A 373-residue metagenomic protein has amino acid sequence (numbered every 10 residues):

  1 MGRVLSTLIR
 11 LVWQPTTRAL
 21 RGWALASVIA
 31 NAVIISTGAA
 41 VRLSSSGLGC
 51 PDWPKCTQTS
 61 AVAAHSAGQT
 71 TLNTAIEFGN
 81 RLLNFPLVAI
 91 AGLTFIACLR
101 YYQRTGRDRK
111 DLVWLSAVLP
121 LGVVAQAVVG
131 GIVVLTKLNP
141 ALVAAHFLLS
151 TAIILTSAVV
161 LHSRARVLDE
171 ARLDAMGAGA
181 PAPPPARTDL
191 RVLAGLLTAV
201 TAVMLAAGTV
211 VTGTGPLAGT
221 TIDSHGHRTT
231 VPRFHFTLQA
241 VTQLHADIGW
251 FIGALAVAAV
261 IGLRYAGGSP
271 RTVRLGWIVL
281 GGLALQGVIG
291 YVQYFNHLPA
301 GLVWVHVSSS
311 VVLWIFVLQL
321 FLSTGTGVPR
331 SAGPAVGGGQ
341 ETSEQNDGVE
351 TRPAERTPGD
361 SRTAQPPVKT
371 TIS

Functional and structural regions predicted by a protein language model:
M1-S373: Polytopic transmembrane helical bundles with strong interfacial aromatic enrichment
